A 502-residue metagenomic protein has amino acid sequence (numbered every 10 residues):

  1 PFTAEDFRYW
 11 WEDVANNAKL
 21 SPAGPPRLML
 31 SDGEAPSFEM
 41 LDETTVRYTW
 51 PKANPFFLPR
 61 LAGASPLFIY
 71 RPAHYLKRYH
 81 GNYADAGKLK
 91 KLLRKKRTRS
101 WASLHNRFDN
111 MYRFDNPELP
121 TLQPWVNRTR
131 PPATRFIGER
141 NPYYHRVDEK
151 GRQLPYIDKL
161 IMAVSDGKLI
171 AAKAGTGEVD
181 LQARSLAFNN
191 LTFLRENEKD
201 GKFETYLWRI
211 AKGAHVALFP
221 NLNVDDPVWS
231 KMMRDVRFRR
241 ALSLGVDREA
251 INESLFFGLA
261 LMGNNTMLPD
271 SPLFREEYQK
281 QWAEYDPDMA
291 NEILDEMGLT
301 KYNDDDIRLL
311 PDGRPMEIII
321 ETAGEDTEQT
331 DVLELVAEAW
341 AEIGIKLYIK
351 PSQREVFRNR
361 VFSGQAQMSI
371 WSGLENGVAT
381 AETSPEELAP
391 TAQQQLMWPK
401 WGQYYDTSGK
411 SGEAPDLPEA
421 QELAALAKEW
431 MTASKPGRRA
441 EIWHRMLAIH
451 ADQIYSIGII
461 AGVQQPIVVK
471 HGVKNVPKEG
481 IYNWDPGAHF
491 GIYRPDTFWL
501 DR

Functional and structural regions predicted by a protein language model:
P1, Y48-P51, F56, A211-S230 (+1 more regions): Periplasmic solute-binding protein
P1-R8, R113-N116, Y143-R195, R240 (+3 more regions): Ligand-site clamp/hinge motif
P1-S21, R47, F57-L58, K173 (+1 more regions): Aromatic- and charge-enriched surface segment that lines or borders ligand/interaction sites
W10, V14, A18-G24, S37-E39 (+5 more regions): Extracellular/periplasmic solute-recognition and catalytic clefts
W10, V46-Y48, Q123-G138, I157-V164 (+2 more regions): Short, well-ordered beta-strand elements
P26-H105: Surface-exposed binding/hinge segments that line and control ligand-binding clefts or catalytic entry sites
L119, W125-F136, R140, L207 (+5 more regions): Detector for C-terminal structural segments
T121, Q153-I157, V236, E284-I319: Immediate post-signal peptide segment of exported/extracytoplasmic ligand-binding proteins
